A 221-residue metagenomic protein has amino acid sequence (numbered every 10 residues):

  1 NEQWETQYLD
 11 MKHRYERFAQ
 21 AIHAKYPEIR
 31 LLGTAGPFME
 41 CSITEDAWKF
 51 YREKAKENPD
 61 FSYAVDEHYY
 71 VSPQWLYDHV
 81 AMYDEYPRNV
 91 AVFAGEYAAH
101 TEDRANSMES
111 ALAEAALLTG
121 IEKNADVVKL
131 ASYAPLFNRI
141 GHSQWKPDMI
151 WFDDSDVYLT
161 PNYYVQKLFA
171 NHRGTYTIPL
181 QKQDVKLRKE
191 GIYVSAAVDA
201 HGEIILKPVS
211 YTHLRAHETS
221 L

Functional and structural regions predicted by a protein language model:
N1, Y69, P135: Residues that line or immediately flank small-molecule/substrate-binding pockets and catalytic motifs
N1-Q7: Active-site groove signature of glycoside hydrolases
Q7-L118, Q183-L187: Noncatalytic carbohydrate-binding groove/subsite architecture in carbohydrate-active enzymes
G33, A94, S132, K207-P208: Short beta-strand segments
V90-K167, N171, T177-I192: Aromatic/acidic polysaccharide-binding cleft in carbohydrate-active enzymes
A196-D199: Short, solvent-exposed beta-strand/turn "edge" segments of beta-rich domains on protein surfaces
G202-Y211: Short, well-ordered beta-strand segments enriched in hydrophobic/aromatic residues
T212-T219: Conserved small/polar residues in nucleotide/adenosyl-binding loops
